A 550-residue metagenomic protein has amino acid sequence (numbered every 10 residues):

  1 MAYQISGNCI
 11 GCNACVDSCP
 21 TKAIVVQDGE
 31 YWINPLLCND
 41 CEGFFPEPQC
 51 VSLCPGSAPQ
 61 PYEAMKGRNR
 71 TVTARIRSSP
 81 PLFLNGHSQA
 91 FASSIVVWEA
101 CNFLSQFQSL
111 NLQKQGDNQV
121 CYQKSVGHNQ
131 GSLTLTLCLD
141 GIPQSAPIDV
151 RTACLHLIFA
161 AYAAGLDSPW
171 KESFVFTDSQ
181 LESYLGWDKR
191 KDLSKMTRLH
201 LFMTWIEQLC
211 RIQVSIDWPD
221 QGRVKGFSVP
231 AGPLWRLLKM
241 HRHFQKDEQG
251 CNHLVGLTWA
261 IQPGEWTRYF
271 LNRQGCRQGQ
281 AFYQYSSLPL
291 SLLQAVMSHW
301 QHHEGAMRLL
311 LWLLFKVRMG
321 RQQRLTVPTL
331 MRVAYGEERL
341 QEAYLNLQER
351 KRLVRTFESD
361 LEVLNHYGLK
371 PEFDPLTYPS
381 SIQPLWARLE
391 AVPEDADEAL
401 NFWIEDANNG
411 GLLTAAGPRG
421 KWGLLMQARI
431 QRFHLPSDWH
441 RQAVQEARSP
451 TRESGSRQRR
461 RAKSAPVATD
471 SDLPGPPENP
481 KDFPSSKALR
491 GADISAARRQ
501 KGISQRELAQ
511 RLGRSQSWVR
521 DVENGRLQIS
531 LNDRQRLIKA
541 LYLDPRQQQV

Functional and structural regions predicted by a protein language model:
M1-G11, K22-P46, A58: Ferredoxin-like iron-sulfur electron-transfer modules
C9, A14, A492-R511, R536: Short basic helix-loop element that most often maps to the first helix and adjoining turn of HTH DNA-binding modules
I24, I494, L508-A509, V519-V522: Conserved hydrophobic/aromatic packing and binding residues within compact polymer-binding modules
L37, N346, G513-Q528: Recognition helix of helix-turn-helix/homeodomain-like DNA-binding domains that insert into the DNA major groove
S57, N532-Q547: DNA major-groove recognition helix of helix-turn-helix/homeodomain DNA-binding modules
M65-L489, Q500, R506-E507: Charged, alpha-helix-forming regions
T356, E507, W518, Q528 (+1 more regions): Residues in the helix-turn-helix
